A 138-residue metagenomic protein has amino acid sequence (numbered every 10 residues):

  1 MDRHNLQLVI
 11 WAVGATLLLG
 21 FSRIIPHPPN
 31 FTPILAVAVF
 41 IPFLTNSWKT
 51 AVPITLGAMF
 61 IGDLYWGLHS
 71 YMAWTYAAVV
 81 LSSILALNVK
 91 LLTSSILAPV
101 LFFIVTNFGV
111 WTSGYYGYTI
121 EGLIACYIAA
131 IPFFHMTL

Functional and structural regions predicted by a protein language model:
M1-F43, K49-T50: Hydrophobic transmembrane alpha-helices
Q7-A12, L35, A51, Y71-T75 (+2 more regions): Residue-level signature of transmembrane alpha-helical entry/exit and packing/kink sites in multi-pass membrane
A15, A51-G62, T93-F102: Central hydrophobic cores of alpha-helical transmembrane segments in multi-pass integral membrane proteins
G20-F21, L44, F60-I61, L101-I104: Hydrophobic membrane-targeting signal helices
G20-T32, L56-L87: Interfacial aromatic-anchored transmembrane helix boundaries in multi-pass membrane proteins
I34-V37, H69-T75, L123-I128: Non-cytosolic membrane-interface motifs at loop->transmembrane helix junctions
L44-P53, L64-S70, A86-L91, N107-W111: Juxtamembrane membrane-interface segments at transmembrane alpha-helix termini
N88-L138: Membrane-embedded alpha-helical hairpins and interfacial helices in multi-pass inner-membrane proteins
